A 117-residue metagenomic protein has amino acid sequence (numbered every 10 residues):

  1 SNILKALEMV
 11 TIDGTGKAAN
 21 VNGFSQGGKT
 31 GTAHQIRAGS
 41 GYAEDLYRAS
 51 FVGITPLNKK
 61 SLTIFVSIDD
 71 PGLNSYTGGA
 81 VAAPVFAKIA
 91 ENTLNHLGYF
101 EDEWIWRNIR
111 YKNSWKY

Functional and structural regions predicted by a protein language model:
S1: Conserved catalytic neighborhood of penicillin-recognizing serine enzymes
L4-G98: Active-site beta-strand/loop architecture of penicillin-binding DD-peptidases
A19-V21, G98-Y117: Acidic/histidine-enriched alpha-helical segments
